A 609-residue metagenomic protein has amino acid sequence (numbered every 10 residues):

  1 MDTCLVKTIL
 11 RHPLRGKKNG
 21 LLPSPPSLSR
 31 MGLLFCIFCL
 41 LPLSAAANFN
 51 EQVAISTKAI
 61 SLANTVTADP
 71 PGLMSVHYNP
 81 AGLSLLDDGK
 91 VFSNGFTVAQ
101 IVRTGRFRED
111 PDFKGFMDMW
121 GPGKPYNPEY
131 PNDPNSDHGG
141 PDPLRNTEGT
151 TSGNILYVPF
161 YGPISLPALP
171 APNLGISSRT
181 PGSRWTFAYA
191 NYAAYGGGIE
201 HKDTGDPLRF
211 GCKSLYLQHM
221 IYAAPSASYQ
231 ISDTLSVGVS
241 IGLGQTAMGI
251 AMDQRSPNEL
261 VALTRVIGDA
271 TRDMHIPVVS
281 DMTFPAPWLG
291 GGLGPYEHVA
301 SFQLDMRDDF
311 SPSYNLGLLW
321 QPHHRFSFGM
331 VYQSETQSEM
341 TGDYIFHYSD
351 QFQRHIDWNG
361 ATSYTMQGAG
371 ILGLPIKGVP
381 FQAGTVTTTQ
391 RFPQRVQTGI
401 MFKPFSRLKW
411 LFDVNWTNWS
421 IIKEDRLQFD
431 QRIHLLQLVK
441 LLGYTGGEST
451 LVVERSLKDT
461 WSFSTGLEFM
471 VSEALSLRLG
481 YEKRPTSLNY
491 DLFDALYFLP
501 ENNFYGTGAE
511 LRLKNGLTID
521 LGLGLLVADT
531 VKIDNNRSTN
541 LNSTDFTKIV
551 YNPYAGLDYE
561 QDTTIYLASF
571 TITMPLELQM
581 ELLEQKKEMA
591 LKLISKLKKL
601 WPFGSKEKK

Functional and structural regions predicted by a protein language model:
M1-F49, E577-K609: Cleavable N-terminal export/targeting peptides
P26-M31, L41, A46, P111 (+4 more regions): Serine/proline-rich low-complexity intrinsically disordered segments, especially terminal tails, linkers
G32, A81, Y222: Active-site phosphate/pyrophosphate-handling residues
N48-A63, P71, H138, D142-G149 (+1 more regions): Outer-membrane beta-barrel porins/channels
T67: N-terminal phosphate-binding or glycine-rich loops at protein starts, especially the Walker A/P-loop of NTPases
P70-M74, Y78, S84-H201, P207: Outer-membrane beta-barrel translocator/receptor signature
Y78-N79, Y554: Short structured motifs
